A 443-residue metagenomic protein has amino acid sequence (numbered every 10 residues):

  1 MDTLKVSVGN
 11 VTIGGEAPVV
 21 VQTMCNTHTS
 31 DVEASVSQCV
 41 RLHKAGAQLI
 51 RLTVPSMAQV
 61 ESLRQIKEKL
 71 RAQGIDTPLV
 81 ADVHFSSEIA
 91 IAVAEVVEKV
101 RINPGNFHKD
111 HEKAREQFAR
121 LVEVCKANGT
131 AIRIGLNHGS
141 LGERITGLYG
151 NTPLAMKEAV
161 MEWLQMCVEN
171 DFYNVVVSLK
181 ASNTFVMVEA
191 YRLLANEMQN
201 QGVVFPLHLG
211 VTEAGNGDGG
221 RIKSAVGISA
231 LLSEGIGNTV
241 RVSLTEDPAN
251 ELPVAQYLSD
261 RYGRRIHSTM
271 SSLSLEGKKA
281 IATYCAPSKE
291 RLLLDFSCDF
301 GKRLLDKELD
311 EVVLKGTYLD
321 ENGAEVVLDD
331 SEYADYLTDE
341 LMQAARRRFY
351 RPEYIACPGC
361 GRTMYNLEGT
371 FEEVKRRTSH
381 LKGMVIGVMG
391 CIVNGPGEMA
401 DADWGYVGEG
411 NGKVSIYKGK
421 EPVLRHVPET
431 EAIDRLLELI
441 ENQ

Functional and structural regions predicted by a protein language model:
M1-T23, K126, R264-S274, E372 (+1 more regions): N-terminal amphipathic alpha-helix/helix-capping segment at the start of soluble metabolic enzymes
T3-T27, L63-R64, A131-Y149, A282-A286: N-terminal small/glycine-rich loop or linker at the start of catalytic domains across soluble metabolic enzymes
V21, D82, I134, V177 (+6 more regions): Conserved, mostly hydrophobic/aromatic
N26, K44-L70, P104-E112, V175-T184: Glycine-rich, proline-tolerant flexible connector loops at the mouths of alpha/beta enzymes
A58-A81, R120-G129, L194-V203, R264 (+1 more regions): Alpha-helix-loop-beta-strand connector modules within alpha/beta enzyme cores
R71, A92-V100, K126-N128, M198-Q199 (+4 more regions): Glycine-enriched alpha-helix->loop->beta-strand junction motifs that scaffold or abut catalytic
K99-P104, T130-G139, L207: Non-cysteine beta-strand/loop elements that form the S-adenosyl-L-methionine
N137, R144-L381, V385-V388: Catalytic alpha/beta core domains of metabolic enzymes, predominantly
